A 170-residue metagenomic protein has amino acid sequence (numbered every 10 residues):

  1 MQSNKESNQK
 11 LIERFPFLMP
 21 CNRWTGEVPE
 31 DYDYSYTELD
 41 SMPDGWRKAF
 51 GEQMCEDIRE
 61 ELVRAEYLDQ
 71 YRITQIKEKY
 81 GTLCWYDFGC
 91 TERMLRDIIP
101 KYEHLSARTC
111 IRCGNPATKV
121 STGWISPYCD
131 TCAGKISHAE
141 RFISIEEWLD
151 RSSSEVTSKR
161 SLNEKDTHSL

Functional and structural regions predicted by a protein language model:
M1-R96, L170: Long, charged N-terminal interaction/targeting segments
D97-R108, K119-G123: Short, flexible, mixed-charge glycine/proline-rich loop motifs that serve as phosphate/nucleic-acid-contacting
C110-C113, C129: Short cysteine-rich clusters marking metal-coordination/redox-active sites
P116-V120, G134-S137: Short functional micro-motifs and their immediate structural scaffolds
V120-W124, A139-F142: Short Cys/His-rich "knuckle" micro-motifs
W124-K135: Cysteine-rich micro-motifs
K135-W148: Short metal-binding segments enriched for Cys and/or His
S152-L170: Long, low-complexity, intrinsically disordered segments
